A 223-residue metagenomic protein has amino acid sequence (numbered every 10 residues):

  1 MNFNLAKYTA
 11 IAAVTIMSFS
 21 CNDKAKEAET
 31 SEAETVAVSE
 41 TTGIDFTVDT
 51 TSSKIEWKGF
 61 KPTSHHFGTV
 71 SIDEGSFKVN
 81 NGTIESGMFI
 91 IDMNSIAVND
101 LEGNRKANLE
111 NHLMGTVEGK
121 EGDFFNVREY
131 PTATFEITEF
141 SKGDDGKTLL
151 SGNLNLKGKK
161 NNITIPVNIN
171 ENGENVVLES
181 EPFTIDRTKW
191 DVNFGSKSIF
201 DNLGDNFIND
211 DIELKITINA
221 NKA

Functional and structural regions predicted by a protein language model:
M1-F19: Sec-dependent bacterial lipoprotein signal peptides
C21-A223: Low-complexity, acidic/polar, glycine-enriched regions of mature
